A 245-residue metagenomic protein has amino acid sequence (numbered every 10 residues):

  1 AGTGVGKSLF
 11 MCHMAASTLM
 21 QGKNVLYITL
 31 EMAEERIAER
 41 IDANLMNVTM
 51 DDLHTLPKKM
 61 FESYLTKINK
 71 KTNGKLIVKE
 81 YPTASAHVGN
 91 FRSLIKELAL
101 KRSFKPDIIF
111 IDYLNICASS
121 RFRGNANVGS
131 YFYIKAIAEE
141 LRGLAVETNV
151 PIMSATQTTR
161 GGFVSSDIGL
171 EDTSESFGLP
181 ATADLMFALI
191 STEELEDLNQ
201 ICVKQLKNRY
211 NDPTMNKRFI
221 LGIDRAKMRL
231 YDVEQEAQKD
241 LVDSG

Functional and structural regions predicted by a protein language model:
G2-T3, L30: P-loop (Walker A) phosphate-binding loop of NTP-binding proteins
G4, N69, G89-I109, R123-N125 (+2 more regions): C-terminal regions of RecA-like/P-loop NTPase motor modules
K7: Conserved lysine of the Walker
S17-K105, T173, P213, R218-F219: Cytosolic-facing regulatory segments adjacent to core modules
L30-M32, S154-Q157: Conserved H-loop
M50-P57, K79-S85, S119-K135, G162-E171: Flexible beta-alpha connector loops of hexameric P-loop NTPases
Y113: Walker B catalytic acidic pair
